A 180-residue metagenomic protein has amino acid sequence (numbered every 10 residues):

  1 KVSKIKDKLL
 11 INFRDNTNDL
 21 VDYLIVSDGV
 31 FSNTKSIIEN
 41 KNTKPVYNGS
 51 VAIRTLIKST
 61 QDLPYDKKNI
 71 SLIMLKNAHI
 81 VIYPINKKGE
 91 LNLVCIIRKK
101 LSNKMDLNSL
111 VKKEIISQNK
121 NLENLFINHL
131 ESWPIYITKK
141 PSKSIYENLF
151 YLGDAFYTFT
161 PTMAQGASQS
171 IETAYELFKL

Functional and structural regions predicted by a protein language model:
V2-N119: Conserved FAD-binding catalytic core of PHBH/FMO-like flavoproteins
I25-V26, H129-L180: Conserved mid-domain beta->alpha element of the FAD-binding
R54-D62, S117, N121-E131, I137 (+1 more regions): A short, conserved beta-to-alpha structural element at the edge of catalytic cores that scaffolds binding
L72, Y83-P84, L122-L125, K140-I145 (+1 more regions): Short, conserved, surface-exposed binding loops centered on an aromatic residue
